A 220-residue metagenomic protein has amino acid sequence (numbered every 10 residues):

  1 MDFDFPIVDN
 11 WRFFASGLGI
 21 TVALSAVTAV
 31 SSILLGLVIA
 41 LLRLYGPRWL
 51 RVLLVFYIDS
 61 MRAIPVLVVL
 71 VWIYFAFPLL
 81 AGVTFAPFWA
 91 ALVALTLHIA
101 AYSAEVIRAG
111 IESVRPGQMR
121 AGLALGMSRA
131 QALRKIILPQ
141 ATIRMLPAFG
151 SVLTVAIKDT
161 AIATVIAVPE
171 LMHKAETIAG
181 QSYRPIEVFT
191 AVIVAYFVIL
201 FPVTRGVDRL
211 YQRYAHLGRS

Functional and structural regions predicted by a protein language model:
M1-S220: Transmembrane alpha-helices and adjacent helix-loop boundaries
